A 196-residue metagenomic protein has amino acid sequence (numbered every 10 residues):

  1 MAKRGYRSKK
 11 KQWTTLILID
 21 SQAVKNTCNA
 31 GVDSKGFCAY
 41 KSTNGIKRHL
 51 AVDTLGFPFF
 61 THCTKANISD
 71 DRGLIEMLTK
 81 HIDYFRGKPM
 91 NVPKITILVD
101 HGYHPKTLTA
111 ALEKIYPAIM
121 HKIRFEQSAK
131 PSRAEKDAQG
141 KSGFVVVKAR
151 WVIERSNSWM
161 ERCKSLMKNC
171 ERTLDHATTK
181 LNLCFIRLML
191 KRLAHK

Functional and structural regions predicted by a protein language model:
M1-I115, S128-K130, F185: Polybasic low-complexity intrinsically disordered regions
L18, K41, K141-G143, K148 (+2 more regions): Helix-centric, low-specificity signal for extended rod-like, repetitive segments
Q22, P58-F59, W151, W159 (+2 more regions): Tryptophan-centered motif/residue detector
D70-G73, V152, T179-N182: Catalytic-loop motifs flanking and including active-site residues across diverse enzymes
R86-D175: Helix-centered, glycine/charged polyanion-binding patches within enzymatic domains that contact phosphate-containing
K180-K196: Charged phosphate-binding loop/patch that engages nucleotide di/tri-phosphates or the phosphate backbone of nucleic
